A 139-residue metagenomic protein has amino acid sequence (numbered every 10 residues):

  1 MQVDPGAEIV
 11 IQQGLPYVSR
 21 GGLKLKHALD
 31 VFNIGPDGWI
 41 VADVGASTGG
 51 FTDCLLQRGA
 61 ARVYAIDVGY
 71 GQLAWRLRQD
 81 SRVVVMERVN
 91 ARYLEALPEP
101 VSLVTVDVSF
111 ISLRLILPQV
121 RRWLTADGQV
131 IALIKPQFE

Functional and structural regions predicted by a protein language model:
M1-G35: S4-like RNA-binding module at protein N-termini
D37-S47, L55: Conserved class I S-adenosyl-L-methionine
A42, T105, I131: N-terminal Rossmann-like NAD(P) cofactor-binding module of classical short-chain dehydrogenase/reductase
S47, F51-T52, G69: Residues at the N-terminus of the alpha-helix immediately C-terminal to the conserved SAM/SAH-binding loop
C54-R62: Conserved S-adenosyl-L-methionine
A61-L115: S-adenosyl-L-methionine
R114-I131: A short glycine-rich, Lys/Arg-flanked "PGG" loop and its adjoining helix->strand segment in the class I
P136-E139: Short, glycine-/aromatic-enriched active-site segment of Class I SAM-dependent methyltransferases
